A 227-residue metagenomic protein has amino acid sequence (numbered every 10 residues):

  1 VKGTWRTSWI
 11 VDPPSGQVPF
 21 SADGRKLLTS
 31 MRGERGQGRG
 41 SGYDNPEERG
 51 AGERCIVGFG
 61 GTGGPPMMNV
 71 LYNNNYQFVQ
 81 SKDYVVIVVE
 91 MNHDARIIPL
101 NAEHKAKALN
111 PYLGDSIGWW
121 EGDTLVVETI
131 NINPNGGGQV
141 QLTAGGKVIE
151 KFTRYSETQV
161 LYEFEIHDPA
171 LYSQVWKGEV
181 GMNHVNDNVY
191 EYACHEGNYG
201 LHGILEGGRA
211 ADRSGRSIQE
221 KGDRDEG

Functional and structural regions predicted by a protein language model:
V1-G227: PEST-like low-complexity, intrinsically disordered acidic/proline/serine-rich tracts that flank trafficking/processing
